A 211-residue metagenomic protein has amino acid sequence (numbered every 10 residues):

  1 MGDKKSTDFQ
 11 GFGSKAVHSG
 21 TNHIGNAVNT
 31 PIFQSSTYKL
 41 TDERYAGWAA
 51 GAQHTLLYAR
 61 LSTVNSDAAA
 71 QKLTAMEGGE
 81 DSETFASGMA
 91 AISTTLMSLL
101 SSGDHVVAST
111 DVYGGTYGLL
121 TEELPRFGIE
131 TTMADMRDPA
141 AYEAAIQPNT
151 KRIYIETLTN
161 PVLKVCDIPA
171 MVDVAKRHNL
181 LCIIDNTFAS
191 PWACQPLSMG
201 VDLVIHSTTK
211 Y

Functional and structural regions predicted by a protein language model:
G2-D8, G13-N22, S82-Y211: Conserved PLP-enzyme active-site core in the AAT-like
G2-T63, Q71: N-terminal "arm"/small-domain region of PLP-dependent enzymes with the aminotransferase-like
L40-A90, G115-E123: Conserved N-terminal alpha-helix of the aminotransferase class I/II PLP-enzyme fold
